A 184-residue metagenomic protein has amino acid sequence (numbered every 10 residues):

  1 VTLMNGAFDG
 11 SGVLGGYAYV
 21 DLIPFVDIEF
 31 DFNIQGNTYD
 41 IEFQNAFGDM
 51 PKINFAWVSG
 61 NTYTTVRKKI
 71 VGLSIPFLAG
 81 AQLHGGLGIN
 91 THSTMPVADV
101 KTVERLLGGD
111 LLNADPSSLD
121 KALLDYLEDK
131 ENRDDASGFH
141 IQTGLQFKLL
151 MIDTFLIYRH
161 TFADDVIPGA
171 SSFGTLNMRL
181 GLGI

Functional and structural regions predicted by a protein language model:
V1-D21: Short glycine/proline- and aromatic-enriched beta-strand/turn motifs that initiate or cap beta-hairpins
V1-G6, Q35-S59, S93-D135, V166-A170 (+1 more regions): Flexible, solvent-exposed loop segments that connect beta-strands
V13-Y17, N61-R67, H140-Q142, N177-R179: Membrane-embedded beta-strand positions in outer-membrane beta-barrel channels/transporters
Y17-R105: Gram-negative (and chloroplast) outer-membrane scaffold detector with strong preference for beta-barrel transmembrane
F147-M151, I184: A generic beta-sheet turn/junction motif
T154-D164: Transmembrane beta-strand segments that form the barrel wall of outer-membrane beta-barrel proteins
S172-I184: Outer-membrane beta-barrel "beta-signal"
